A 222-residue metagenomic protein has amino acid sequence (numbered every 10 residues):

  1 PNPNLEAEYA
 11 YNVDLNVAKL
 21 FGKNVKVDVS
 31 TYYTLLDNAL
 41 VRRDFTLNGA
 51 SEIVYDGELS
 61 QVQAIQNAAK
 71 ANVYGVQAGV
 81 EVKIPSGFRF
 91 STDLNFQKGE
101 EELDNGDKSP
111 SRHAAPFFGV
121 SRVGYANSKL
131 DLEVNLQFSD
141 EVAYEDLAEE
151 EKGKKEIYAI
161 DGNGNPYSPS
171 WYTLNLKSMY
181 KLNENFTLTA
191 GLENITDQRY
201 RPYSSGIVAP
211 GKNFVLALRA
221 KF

Functional and structural regions predicted by a protein language model:
P1, R43-A64, E145-G164: Solvent-exposed loop segments that connect transmembrane elements
P1-P3, N12, V62-Q66, E102-P110 (+2 more regions): Extracellular loop and loop/strand-boundary signature of outer-membrane beta-barrel proteins
N4, D14-A18, S30, N67 (+6 more regions): Outer-membrane beta-barrel architecture
E6-Q63, N72: Membrane-embedded beta-barrel scaffold of Gram-negative outer-membrane proteins
Y9-V13, K70-Y74, A115-G119, S170-L174 (+1 more regions): Residues that define the transmembrane beta-barrel architecture of outer-membrane proteins
A10-N12, N24-K26, F118, K129-D131 (+2 more regions): Active-site lining segments that contact anionic ligands and/or coordinate catalytic metals
Y32-L36, Y55-A148, K181-E184, T196: Gram-negative outer-membrane beta-barrel transporters
L35-D37, F90, F138-A159, Y167-W171 (+1 more regions): C-terminal beta-signal and adjacent terminal beta-strands/loops of Gram-negative outer-membrane beta-barrel proteins
